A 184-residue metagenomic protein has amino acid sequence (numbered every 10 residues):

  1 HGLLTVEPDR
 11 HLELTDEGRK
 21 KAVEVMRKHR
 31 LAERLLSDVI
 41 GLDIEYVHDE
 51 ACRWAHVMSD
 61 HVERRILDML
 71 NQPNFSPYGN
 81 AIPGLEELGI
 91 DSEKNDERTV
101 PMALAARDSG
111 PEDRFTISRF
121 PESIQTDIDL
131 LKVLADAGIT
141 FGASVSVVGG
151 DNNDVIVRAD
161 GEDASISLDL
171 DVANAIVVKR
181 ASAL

Functional and structural regions predicted by a protein language model:
H1-D9: A short, conserved structural fragment
R10-H29: Basic, amphipathic "hinge/linker" alpha-helix immediately C-terminal to the N-terminal HTH DNA-binding motif
K21-V25, E50, I66, L134: A structural signal for short hydrophobic/aromatic patches embedded in well-ordered alpha helices
H29, E33-R64: Ordered, amphipathic secondary-structure segments that act as subunit-interaction surfaces in large macromolecular
H56-L170: Mid-protein regulatory/catalytic core that forms ligand/cofactor-binding pockets and protein-protein interaction
A164, L170-L184: Glycine- and charge-enriched low-complexity intrinsically disordered segments
